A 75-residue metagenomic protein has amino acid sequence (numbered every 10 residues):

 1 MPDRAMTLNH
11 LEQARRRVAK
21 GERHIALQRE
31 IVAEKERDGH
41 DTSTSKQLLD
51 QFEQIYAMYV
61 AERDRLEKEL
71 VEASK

Functional and structural regions predicted by a protein language model:
M1-K75: Anionic, Ser/Thr-rich low-complexity intrinsically disordered regions
